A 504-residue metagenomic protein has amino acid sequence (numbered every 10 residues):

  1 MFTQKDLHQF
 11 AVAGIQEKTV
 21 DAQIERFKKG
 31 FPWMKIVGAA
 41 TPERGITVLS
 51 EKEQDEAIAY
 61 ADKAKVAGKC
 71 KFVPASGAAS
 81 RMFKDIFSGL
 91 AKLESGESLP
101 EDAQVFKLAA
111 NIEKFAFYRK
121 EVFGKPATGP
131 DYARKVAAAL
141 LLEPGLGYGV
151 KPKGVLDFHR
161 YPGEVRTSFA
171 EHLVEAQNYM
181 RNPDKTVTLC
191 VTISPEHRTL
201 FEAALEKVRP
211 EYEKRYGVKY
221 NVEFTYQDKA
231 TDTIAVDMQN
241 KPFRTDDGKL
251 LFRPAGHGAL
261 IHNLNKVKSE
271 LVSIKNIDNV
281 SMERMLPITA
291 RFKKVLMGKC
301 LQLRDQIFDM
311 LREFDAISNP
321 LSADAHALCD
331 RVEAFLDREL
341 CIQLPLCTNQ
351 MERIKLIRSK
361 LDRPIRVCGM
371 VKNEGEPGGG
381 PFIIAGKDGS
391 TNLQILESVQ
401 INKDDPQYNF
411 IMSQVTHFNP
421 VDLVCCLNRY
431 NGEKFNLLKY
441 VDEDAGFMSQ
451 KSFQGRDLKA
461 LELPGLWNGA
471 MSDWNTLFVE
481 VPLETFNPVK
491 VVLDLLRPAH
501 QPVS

Functional and structural regions predicted by a protein language model:
F2-T41, E352-L356, L361-D362, R366-V367 (+5 more regions): Long, compositionally biased intrinsically disordered regions
L7-F10, P32-E374, G379-I395, V399-D404 (+2 more regions): Domain-scale recognition of functional cores that engage charged ligands
A127-P130, L146-Y148, D278-E283, K293-A334 (+1 more regions): Conserved catalytic alpha/beta cores of large enzymes that bind or transform nucleotide phosphates and polynucleotides
D405-P406, N428: Long insertion/accessory domains within large nucleic-acid-processing enzymes
Y408-F410: Central helical "cap/lid" subdomain
